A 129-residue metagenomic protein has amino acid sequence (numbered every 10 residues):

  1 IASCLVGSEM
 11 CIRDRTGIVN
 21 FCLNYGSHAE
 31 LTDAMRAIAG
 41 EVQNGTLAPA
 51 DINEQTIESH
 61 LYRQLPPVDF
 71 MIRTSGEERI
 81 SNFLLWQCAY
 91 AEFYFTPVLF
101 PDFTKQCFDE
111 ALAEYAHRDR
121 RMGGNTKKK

Functional and structural regions predicted by a protein language model:
I1-G7, C11-I12: Single conserved hydrophobic/aromatic residue that forms the stacking wall/gate of nucleotide- or nucleobase-binding
D14-M122, T126-K129: Active-site cores that bind ATP or allylic diphosphates and position pyrophosphate for catalysis
